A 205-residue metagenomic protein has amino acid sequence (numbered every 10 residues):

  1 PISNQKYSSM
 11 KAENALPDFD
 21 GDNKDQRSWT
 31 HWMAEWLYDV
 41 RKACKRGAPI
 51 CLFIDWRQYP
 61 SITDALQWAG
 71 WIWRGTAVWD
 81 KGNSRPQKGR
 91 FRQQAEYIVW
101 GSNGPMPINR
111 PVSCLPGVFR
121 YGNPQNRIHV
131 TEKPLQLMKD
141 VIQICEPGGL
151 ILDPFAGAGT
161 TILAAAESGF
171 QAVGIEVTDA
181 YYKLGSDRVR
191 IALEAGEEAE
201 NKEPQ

Functional and structural regions predicted by a protein language model:
P1-K183: Core catalytic lobe of class I
S186-E200: Short, conserved SAM-binding/catalytic segment of Class I S-adenosyl-L-methionine-dependent methyltransferases
K202-Q205: Acidic, low-complexity intrinsically disordered tails
